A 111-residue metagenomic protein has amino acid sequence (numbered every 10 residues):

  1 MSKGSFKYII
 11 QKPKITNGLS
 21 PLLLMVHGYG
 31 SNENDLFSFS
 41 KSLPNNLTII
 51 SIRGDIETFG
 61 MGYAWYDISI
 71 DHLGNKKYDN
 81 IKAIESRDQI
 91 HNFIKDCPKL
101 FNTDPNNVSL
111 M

Functional and structural regions predicted by a protein language model:
S2-N107: Serine-hydrolase catalytic machinery in alpha/beta-hydrolase-like enzymes
L110-M111: Conserved alpha/beta-hydrolase fold motif
